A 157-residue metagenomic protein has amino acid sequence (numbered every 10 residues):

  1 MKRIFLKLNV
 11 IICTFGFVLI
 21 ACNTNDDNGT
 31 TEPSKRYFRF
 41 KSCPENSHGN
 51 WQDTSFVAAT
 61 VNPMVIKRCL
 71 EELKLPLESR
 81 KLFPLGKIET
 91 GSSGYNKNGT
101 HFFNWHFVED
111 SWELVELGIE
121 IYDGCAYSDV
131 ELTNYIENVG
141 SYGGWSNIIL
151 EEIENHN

Functional and structural regions predicted by a protein language model:
M1-V10: Bacterial N-terminal signal peptides that target proteins for export
L19-A21: C-terminal motif of bacterial Sec signal peptides marking the signal peptidase cleavage site
N23-N25: Bacterial signal peptide processing site
G29-N157: Function-determining sites in protein domains
